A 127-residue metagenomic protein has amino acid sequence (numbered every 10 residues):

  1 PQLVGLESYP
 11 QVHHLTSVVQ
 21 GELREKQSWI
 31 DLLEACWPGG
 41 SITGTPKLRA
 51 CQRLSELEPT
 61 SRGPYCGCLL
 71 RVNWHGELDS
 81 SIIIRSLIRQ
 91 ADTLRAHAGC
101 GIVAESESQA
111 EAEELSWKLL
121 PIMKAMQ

Functional and structural regions predicted by a protein language model:
P1-L3: Short Gly/aromatic-enriched secondary-structure transition segments
S8-Q127: Conserved hydrophobic core element of enzyme catalytic domains
